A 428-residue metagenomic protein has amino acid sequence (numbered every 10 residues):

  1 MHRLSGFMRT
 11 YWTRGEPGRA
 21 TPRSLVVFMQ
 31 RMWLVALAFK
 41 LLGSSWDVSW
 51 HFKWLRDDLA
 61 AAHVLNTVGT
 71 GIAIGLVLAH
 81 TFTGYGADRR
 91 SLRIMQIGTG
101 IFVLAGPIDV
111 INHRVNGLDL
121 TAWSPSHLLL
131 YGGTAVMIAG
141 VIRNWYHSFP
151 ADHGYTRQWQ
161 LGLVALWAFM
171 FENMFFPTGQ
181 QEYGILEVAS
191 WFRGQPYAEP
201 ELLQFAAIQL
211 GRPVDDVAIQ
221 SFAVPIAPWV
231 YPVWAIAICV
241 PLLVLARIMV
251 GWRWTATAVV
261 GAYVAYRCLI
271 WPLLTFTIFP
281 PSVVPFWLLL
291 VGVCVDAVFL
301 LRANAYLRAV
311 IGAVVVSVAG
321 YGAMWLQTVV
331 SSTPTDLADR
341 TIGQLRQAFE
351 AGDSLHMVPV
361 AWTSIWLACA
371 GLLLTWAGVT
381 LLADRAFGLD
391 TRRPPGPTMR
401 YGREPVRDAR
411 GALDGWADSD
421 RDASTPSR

Functional and structural regions predicted by a protein language model:
H2, V64-T81, L129-W145, V230-L245 (+2 more regions): Hydrophobic cores of alpha-helical transmembrane segments in multi-pass inner/ER membrane proteins, independent
H2-L78, T380: N-terminal signal-anchor module of multipass membrane proteins
L25-A38, Y85-I101, H153-V164, V250-G261 (+1 more regions): Membrane-interfacial loop-to-transmembrane alpha-helix junctions, especially the N-terminal start
F39-S45, I101-V110, A165-F175, V260-L273 (+1 more regions): Aromatic-anchored segments of alpha-helical transmembrane domains
S45-L55, P107-D119, F176-Q180, C268-T277 (+1 more regions): Juxtamembrane "helix-exit" motif on the non-cytosolic side of transmembrane helices
R56-V64, L118-L128, P280-S282: Non-cytosolic membrane-interface motifs at loop->transmembrane helix junctions
L128-T134, I138-F286: Generic multipass alpha-helical transmembrane bundles of integral membrane proteins
A386-R428: Short, highly charged, low-complexity non-transmembrane loops/tails of multi-pass membrane proteins
